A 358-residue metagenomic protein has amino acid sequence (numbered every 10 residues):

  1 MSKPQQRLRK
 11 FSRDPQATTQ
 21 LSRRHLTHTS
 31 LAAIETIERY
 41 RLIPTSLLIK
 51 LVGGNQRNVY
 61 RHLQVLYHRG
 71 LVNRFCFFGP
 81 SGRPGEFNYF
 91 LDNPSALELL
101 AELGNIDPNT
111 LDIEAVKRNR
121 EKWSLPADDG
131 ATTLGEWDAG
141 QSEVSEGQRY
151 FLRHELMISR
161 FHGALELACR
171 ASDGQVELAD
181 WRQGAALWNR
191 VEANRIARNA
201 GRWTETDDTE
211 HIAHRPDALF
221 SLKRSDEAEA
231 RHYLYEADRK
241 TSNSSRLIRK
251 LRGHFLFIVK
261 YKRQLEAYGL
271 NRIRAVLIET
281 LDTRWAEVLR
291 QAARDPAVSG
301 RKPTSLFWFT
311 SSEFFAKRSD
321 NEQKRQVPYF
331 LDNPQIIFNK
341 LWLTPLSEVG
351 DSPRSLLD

Functional and structural regions predicted by a protein language model:
M1-D138, S142-E146, D358: Nuclease-adjacent, charged terminal/linker segments that flank catalytic cores
S2-A17, H25, I34, T241-R249 (+1 more regions): Non-catalytic C-terminal interaction segments of nucleic acid-processing enzymes
R41, V52, N93, A185 (+3 more regions): Short, flexible loop/turn elements at secondary-structure junctions
V52, L63-Y67, F161-S172, H254-L265 (+1 more regions): Hydrophobic, Leu/Ile/Phe/Ala-enriched alpha-helical segments that form helix-helix packing faces
F75, Q148-L152, G163, S172-H232 (+1 more regions): Active-site metal-binding core of divalent-cation-utilizing nuclease and nuclease-like domains
F87, P216, Y233, R274: Residue-level detector of short, conserved catalytic/binding motifs and their immediate flanks
D128, L134, E146-E155, S159 (+1 more regions): Surface-exposed beta-loop interaction hotspot
S159, G163, L167-R170, D226-Y261 (+1 more regions): Core beta-strand-centered patch of the WYL/Sm-like small regulatory domain
